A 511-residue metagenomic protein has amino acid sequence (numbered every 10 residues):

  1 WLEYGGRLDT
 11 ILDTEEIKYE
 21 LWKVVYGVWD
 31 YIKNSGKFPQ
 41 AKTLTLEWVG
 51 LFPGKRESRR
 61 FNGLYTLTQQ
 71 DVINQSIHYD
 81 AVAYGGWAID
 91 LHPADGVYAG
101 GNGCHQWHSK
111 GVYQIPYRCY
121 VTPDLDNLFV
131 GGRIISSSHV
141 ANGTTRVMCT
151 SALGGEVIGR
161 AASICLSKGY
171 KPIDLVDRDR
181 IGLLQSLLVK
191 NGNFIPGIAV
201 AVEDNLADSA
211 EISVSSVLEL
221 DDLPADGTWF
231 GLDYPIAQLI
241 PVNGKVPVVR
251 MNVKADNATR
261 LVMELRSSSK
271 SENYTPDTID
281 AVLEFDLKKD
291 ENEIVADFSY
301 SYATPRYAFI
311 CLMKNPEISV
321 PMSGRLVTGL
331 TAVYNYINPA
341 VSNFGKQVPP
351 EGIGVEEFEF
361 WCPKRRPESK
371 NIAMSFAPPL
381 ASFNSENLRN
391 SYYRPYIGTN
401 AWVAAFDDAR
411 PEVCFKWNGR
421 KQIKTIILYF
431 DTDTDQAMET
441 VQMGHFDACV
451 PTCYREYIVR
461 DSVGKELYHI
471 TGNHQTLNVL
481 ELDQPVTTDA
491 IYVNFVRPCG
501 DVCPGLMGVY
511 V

Functional and structural regions predicted by a protein language model:
W1-K245, D256-D290, I294, S299 (+2 more regions): Flavin (FAD/FMN)-binding glycine-rich loop and adjacent Rossmann-like elements that form
R133, S163, S167, N193 (+2 more regions): Hydrophobic alpha-helix feature that most strongly marks membrane-spanning transmembrane helices and their immediate
P247-V253: Extra-cytoplasmic beta-strand recognition segments
V249, R306-I310, I423: Short beta-strand segments enriched for Tyr within beta-sheet-rich domains, predominantly fibronectin type III
N252, L261-E272, T328, R394-E466 (+1 more regions): Aromatic, loop-rich ligand-recognition surfaces of beta-strand-rich domains
A303-Y307, T488-A490: Extracellular Ig-like/FN3 beta-sandwich strand-entry sites
M313-F383, G500-V511: Short, surface-exposed beta-strand/loop patches at domain edges that form aromatic-rich interfacial subsites
R365-E412: Conserved, compact domain cores that house catalytic/ligand-binding motifs in diverse enzymes and effector modules
